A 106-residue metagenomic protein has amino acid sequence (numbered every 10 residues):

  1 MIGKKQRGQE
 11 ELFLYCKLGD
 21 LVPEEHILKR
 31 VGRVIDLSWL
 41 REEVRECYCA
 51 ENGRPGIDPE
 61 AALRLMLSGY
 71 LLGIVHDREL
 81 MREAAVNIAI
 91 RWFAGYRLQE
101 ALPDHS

Functional and structural regions predicted by a protein language model:
M1-S106: Detector for conserved single-position "signature" residues within domains
